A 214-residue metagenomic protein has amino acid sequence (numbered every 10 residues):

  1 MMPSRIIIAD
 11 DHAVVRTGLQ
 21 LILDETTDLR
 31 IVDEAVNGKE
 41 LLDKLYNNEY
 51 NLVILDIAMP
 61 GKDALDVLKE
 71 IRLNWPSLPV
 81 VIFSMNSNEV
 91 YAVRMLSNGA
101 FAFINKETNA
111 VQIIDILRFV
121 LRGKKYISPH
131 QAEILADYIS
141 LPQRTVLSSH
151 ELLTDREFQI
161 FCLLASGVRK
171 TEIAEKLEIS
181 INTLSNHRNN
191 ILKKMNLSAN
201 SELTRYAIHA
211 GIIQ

Functional and structural regions predicted by a protein language model:
V15, P60: The feature encodes the CheY-like receiver
E34-L52: Acidic, metal-coordinating helix/loop segments flanking the phosphotransfer/catalytic sites of two-component signaling
N37, D63-D66: Acidic catalytic/metal-coordinating carboxylates
D56, S84: Active-site residues of response regulator receiver
L65-P76: Short amphipathic alpha-helix used as the core "switch/output" element in two-component signaling
V90-S97, F101-D155, Q159, I212-I213: Short, flexible helix-to-coil linker/hinge segments that flank and couple to helix-turn-helix
L147-I181: Helix-turn-helix DNA-binding segment
R169-E202: Recognition helix of helix-turn-helix DNA-binding domains
